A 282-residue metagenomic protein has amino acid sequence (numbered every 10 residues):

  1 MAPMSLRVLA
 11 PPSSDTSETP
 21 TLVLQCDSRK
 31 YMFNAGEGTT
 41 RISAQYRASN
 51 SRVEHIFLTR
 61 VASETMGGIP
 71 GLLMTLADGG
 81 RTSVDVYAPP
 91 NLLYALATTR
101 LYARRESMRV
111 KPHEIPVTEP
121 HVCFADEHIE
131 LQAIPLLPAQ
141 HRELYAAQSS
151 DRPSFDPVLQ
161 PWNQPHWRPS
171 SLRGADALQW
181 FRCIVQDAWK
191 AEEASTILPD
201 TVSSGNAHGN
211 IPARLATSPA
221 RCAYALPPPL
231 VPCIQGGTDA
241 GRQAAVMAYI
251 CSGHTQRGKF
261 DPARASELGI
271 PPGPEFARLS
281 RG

Functional and structural regions predicted by a protein language model:
M1-Y46, A248-Y249: Conserved beta-strand hairpin/beta-sheet module of binuclear metal-dependent hydrolase folds, prominently
L6, V110-P112, L131: Generic structural signal for residues in well-ordered beta-strands
A10-S13, S28, R47, L76 (+4 more regions): Residues that form ligand- and interface-recognition hot spots within folded domains
S14-T16, T40-I42, V61-M66, M74 (+4 more regions): Eukaryotic short linear interaction motifs
T16, L24-C26, A48-S51, D78-G80 (+2 more regions): Intrinsically disordered, low-complexity regulatory regions enriched in Ser/Pro/Gly/Thr and acidic residues
V23, V122-G282: Metal-dependent phosphodiesterase/nuclease catalytic metal-binding core
E37-Y87, M108-P116: Active-site metal-binding motif and surrounding structural segment of the metallo-beta-lactamase
G80-T82, L92-P116, P138-H141, F155 (+1 more regions): Active-site neighborhood of divalent metal-dependent phosphoester bond hydrolases
